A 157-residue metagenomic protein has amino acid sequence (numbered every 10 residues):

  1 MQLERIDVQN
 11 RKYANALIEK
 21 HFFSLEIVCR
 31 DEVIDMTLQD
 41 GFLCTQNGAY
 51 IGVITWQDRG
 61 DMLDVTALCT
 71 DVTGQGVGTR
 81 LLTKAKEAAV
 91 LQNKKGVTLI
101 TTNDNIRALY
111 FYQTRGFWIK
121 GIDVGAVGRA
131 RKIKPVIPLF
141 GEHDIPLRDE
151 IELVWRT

Functional and structural regions predicted by a protein language model:
M1-L3: Extreme N-terminal starter segment of soluble prokaryotic enzymes
R5-T73, T79-T83, R156: Acetyl-CoA-dependent GNAT
V8, D144-T157: Glyoxalase I/VOC metalloenzyme domain signal
L25, E32-M36, N47, T55 (+1 more regions): Conserved acyl-donor/pantetheine-binding loop and adjacent beta-alpha core of acyl/acetyltransferases and related
Q75-A89, Y110-T114: Conserved acetyl-CoA-binding loop-helix of GNAT-fold acetyltransferases
A89-T101: Conserved GNAT acetyl-CoA-binding A-motif
L99-A108, V124-R131: Conserved beta-strand-loop-alpha-helix junction that forms the acyl-donor binding cleft
Q113-G121: Conserved acetyl-CoA-binding loop of GNAT-fold acetyltransferases
